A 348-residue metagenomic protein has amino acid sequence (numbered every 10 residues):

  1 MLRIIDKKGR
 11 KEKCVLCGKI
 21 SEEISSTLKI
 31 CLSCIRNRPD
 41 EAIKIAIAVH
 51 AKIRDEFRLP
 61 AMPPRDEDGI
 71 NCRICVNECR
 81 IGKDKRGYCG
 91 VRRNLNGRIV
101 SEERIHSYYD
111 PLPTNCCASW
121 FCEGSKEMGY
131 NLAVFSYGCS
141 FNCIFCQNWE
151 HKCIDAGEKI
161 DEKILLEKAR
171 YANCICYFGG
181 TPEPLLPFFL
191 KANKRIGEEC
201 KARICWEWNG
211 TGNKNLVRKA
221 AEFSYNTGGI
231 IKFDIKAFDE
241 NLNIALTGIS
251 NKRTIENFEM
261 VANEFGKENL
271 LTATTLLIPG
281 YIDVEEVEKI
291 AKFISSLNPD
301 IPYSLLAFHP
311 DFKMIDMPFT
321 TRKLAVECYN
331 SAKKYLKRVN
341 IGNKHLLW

Functional and structural regions predicted by a protein language model:
M1-A46, P60, C72-N77, K83 (+1 more regions): Auxiliary Fe-S-binding modules of radical SAM enzymes
L2-K13, I20, N37-S136, I144 (+1 more regions): N-terminal [4Fe-4S]-dependent radical SAM core
I30-P60, F189-I196, I255-F265: Amphipathic repeat-derived elements
V134, W206, N340-I341: Short, hydrophobic beta-strand segments that form beta-sheet elements in well-ordered domains
H151-G157: A short alpha->loop->secondary-structure connector
K159-F319, C328: Conserved AdoMet/S-adenosylmethionine-binding subsite of the radical SAM
